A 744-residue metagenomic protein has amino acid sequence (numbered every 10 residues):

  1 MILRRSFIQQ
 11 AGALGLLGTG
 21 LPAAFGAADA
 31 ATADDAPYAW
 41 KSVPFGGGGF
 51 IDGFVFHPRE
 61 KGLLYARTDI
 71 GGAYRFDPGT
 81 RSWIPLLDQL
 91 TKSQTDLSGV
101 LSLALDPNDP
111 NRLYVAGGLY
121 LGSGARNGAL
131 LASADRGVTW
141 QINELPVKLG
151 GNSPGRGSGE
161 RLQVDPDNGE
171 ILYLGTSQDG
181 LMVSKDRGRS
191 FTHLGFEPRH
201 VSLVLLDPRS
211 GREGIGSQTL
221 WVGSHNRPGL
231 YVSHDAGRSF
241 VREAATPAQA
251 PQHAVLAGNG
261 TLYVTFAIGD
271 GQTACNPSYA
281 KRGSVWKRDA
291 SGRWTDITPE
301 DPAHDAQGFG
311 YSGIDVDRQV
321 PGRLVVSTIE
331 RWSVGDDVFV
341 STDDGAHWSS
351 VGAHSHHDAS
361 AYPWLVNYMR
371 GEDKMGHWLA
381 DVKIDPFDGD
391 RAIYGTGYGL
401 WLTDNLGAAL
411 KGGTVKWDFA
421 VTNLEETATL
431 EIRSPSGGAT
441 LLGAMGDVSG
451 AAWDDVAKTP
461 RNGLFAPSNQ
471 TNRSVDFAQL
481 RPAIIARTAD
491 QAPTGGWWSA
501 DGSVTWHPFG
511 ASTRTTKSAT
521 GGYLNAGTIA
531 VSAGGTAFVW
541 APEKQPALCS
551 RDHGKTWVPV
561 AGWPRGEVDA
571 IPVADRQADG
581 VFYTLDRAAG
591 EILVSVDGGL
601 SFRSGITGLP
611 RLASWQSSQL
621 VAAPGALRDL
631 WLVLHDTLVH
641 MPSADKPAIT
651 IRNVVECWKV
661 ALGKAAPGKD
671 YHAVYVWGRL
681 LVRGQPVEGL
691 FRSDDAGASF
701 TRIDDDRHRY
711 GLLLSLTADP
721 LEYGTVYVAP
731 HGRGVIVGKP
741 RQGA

Functional and structural regions predicted by a protein language model:
M1-G15: N-terminal secretory signal peptides and thylakoid transit peptides that target proteins across membranes
P44-G71: Beta-strand-rich domains and repeat architectures in extracellular enzymes and scaffolds, especially beta-propellers
I51-G53, L97-S102, R156-R161, P251 (+7 more regions): Signature of short aromatic-glycine-proline-rich micro-motifs recurring in repeat-based ectodomains
G71-G72, L119-S123, G180, R227-P228 (+8 more regions): Short glycine/acidic-enriched loop and turn motifs that connect beta-strands
R75-D77, P107, S133-A134, P166 (+12 more regions): Conserved Ser/Thr-centered positions that define the repeating blades of beta-propeller domains
Q89-S93, L145-S153, P299-D305, G352-E372 (+2 more regions): Surface-exposed loop and turn segments in beta-propeller and other repeat-based domains that flank or scaffold
V421-T429, N469-N472, R652-K659, S699-A718: Conserved blade-ending motifs and adjacent loop-strand segments that build the rim/top face of beta-propeller domains
L713-A744: Blade-level signature of beta-propeller repeat domains, shared across WD40, Kelch, NHL, RCC1 and BNR/Asp-box propellers
